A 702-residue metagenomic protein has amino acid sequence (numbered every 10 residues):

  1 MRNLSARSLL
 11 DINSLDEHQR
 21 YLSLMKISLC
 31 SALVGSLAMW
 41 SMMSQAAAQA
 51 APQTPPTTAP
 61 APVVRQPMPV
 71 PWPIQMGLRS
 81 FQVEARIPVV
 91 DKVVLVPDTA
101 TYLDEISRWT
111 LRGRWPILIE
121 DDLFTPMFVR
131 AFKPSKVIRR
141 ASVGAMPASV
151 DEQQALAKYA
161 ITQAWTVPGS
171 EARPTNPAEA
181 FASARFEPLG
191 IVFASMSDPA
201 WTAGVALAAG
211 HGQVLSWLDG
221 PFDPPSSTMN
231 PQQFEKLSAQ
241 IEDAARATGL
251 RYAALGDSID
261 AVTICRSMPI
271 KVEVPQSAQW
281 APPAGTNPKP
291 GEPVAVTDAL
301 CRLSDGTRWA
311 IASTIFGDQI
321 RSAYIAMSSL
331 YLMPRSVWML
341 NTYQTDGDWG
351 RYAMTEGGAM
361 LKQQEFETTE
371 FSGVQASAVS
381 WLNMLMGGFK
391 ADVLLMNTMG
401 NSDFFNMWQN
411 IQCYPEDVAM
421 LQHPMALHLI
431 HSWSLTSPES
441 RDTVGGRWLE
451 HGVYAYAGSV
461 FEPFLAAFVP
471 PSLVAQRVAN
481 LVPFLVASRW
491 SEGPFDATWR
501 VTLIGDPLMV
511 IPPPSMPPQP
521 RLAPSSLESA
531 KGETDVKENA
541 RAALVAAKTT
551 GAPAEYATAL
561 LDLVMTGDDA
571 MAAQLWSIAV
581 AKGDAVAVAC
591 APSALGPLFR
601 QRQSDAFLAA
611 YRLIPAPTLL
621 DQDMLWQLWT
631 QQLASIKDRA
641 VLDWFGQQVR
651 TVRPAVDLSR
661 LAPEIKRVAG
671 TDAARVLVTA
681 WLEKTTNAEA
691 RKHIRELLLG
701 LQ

Functional and structural regions predicted by a protein language model:
M1-K26: N-terminal secretory signal peptides that target proteins for export/translocation
S28-M42: Bacterial N-terminal signal peptides
W40-T54: Signal peptide processing junction and immediate N-terminal pro/mature segment of secreted/exported proteins
P52-D91, A160-P174: N-terminal low-complexity, Pro/Thr/Ser-rich intrinsically disordered segments that act as propeptides or flexible
V93-G113, E120, I191-H211: A structural feature that tracks compact, well-ordered secondary-structure segments with a strong bias toward
T125-K136, A145-A585, G596, R600-Q601 (+3 more regions): Cysteine-dependent hydrolase recognition
T549-A557, D569, G583-P592, R602-L608 (+5 more regions): Generic helix N-cap/helix-start motif at coil->alpha-helix transitions
W576-S577, A610-Y611, F645-G646, V678: Inward-facing hydrophobic residues that define packing positions of alpha-helical scaffold repeats
